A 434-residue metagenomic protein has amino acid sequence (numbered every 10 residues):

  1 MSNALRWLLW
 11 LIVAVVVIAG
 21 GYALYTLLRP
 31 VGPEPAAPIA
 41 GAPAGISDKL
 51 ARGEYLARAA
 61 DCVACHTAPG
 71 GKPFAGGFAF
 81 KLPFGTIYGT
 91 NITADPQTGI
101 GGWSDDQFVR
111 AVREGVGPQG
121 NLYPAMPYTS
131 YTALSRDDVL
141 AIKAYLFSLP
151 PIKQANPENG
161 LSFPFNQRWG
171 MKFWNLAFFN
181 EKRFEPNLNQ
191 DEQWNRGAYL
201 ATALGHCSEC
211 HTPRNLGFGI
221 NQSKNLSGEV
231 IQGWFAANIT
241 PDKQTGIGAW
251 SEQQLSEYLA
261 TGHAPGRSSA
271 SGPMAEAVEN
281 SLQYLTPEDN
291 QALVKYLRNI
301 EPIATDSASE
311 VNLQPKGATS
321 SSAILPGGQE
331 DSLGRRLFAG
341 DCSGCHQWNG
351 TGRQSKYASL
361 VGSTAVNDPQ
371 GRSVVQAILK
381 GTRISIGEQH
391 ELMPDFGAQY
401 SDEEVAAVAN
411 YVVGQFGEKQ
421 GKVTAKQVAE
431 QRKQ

Functional and structural regions predicted by a protein language model:
S2-A36: N-terminal type II signal-anchor transmembrane helix that functions as the membrane-insertion/stop-transfer segment
R29-A40, T67-T86, P118-A198, T202-A203 (+4 more regions): Flexible coil segments in periplasmic/lumen-exposed cytochrome c-class electron-transfer proteins
A42-F74, A79: Short extracytoplasmic
C62-C65, C207-C210, C342-C345: Short cysteine clusters
T86-A94, W234-T240: Acidic/histidine-rich, surface-exposed loop or edge segments in extracytoplasmic proteins
I100-G115, Q119, G248-S251, L255: Aromatic- and charge-enriched surface segment that lines or borders ligand/interaction sites
L259, V361-E404: Extended, polar beta-sheet/loop recognition surfaces of beta-rich domains that mediate binding to diverse ligands
E330-G371, Q376: C-terminal structural cap/anchor segments
